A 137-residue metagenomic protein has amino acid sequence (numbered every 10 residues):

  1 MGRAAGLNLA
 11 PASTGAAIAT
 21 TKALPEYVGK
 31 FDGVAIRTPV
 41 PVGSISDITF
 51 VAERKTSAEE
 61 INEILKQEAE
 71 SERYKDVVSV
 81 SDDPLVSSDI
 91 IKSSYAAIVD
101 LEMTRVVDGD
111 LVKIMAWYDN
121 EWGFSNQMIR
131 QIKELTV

Functional and structural regions predicted by a protein language model:
M1-L111: C-terminal substrate-binding/catalytic lobe of Rossmann-fold NAD(P)-dependent oxidoreductases
S94-V137: NAD(P)-dependent Rossmann-like dehydrogenase/reductase catalytic/cofactor-binding core
